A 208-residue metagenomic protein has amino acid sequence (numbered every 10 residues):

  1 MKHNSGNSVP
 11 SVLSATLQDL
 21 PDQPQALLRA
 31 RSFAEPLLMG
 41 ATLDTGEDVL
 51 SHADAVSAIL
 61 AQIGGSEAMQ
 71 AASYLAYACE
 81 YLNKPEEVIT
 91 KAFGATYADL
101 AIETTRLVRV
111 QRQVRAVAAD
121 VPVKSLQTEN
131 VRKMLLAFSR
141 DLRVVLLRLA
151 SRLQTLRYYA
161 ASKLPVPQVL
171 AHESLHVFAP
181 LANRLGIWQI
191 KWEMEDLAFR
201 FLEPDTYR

Functional and structural regions predicted by a protein language model:
M1-R208: Active-site helical microenvironments for divalent-metal-assisted chemistry
